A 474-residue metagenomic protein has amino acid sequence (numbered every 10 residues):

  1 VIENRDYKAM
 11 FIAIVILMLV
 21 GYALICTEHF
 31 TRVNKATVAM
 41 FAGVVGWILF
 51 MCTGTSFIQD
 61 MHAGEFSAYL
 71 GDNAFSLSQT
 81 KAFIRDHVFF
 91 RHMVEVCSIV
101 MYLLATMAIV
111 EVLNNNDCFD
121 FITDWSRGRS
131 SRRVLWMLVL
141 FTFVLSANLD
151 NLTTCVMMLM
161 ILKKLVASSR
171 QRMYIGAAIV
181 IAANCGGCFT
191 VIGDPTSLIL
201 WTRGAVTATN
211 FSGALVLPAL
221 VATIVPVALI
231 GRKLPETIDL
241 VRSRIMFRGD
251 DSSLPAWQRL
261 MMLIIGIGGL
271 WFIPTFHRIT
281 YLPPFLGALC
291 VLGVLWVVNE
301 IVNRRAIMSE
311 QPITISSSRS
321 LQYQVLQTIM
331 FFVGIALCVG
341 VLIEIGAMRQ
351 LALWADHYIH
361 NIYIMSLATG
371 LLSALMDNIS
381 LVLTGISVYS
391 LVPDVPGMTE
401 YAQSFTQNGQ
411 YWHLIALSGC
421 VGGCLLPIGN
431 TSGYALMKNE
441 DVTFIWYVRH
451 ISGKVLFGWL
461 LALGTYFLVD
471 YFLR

Functional and structural regions predicted by a protein language model:
R5-M10, F30-V33, H62-F66, A82-C97 (+8 more regions): Interfacial loop-to-helix junctions that mark the boundaries of transmembrane helices in multi-pass membrane
M10-A13, S168-M173, A177, C188-T190 (+2 more regions): Juxtamembrane and boundary regions of transmembrane helices in multi-pass small-molecule transporters and channels
I12-G21, R32-S78, V96-A108, R259-G269 (+2 more regions): Hydrophobic mid-bilayer segments of alpha-helices in multi-pass membrane transport proteins, especially secondary
V15, T37-F41, V100, L135-L140 (+9 more regions): Hydrophobic alpha-helical transmembrane segments
K35-V44, D124-M137, Q171-I181, Q324-M330: Cytoplasmic-side transmembrane-helix entry/capping segments in multi-pass membrane proteins
G46-Q59, M93, L145-A182, G186 (+3 more regions): Membrane-interfacial helix-loop connectors
F66-A74, V94, E111, N116 (+3 more regions): Transmembrane helical segments that form the transport core of multi-pass membrane transport proteins
V94-L104, N210-P226, I279-L292, M365 (+1 more regions): Alpha-helical transmembrane segments
